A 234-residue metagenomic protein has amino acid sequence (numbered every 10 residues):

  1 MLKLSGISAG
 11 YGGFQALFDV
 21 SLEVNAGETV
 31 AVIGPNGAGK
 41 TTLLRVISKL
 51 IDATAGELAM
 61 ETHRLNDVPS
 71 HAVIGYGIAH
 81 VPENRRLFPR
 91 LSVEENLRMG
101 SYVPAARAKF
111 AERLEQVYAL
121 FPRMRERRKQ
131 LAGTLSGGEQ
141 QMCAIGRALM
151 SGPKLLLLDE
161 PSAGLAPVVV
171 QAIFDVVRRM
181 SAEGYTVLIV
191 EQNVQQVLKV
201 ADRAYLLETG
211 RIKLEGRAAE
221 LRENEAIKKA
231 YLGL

Functional and structural regions predicted by a protein language model:
G12, V68, V93-E112, L120-R125 (+2 more regions): ABC-type ATPase nucleotide-binding domains, specifically the catalytic core motifs of the NBD
I33-P35: The feature captures the beta-strand-to-loop junction immediately N-terminal to the Walker
S48: Helix-to-loop junction immediately C-terminal to a conserved catalytic motif
G56-R64, Y76, K109-L114, G216: Conserved ABC transporter NBD signature motif
L131-L135, E139: Conserved ABC ATPase signature
A148-L149: ABC ATPase C-loop
L156-E160: Catalytic Walker B motif of ABC-type/P-loop ATPase nucleotide-binding domains
